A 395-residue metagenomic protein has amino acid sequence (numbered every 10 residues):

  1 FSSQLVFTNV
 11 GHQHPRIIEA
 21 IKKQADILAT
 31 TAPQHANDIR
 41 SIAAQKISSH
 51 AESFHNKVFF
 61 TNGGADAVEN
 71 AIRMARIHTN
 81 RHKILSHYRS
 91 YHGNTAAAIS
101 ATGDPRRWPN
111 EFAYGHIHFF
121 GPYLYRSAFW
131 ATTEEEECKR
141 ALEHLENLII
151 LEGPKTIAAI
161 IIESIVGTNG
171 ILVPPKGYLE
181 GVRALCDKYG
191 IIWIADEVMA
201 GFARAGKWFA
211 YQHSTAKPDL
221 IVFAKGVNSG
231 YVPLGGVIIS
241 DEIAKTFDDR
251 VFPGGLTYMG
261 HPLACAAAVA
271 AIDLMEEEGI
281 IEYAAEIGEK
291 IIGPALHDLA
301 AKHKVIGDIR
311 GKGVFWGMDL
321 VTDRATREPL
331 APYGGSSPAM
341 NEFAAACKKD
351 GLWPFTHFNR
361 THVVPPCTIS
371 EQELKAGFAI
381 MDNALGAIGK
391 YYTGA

Functional and structural regions predicted by a protein language model:
F1-A395: Conserved N-terminal phosphate-binding loop of PLP-dependent enzymes in the Aspartate aminotransferase
